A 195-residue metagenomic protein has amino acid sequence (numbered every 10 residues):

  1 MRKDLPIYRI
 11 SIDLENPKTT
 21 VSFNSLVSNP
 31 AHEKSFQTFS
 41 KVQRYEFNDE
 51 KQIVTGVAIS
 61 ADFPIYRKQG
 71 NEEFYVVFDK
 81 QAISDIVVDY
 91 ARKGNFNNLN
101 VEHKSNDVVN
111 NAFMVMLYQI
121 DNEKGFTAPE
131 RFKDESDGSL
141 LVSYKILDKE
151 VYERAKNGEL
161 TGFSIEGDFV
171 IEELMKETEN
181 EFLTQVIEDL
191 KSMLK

Functional and structural regions predicted by a protein language model:
M1-K195: Signature of dsDNA virion morphogenesis modules
